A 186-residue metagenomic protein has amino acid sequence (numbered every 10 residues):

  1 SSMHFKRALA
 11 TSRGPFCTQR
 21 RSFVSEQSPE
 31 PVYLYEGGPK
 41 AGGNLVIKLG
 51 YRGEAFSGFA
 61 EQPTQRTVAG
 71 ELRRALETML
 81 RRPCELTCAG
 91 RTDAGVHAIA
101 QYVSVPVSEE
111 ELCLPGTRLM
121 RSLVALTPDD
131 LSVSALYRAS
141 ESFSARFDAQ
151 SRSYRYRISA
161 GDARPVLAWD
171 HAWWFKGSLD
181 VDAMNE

Functional and structural regions predicted by a protein language model:
S1-F23: N-terminal mitochondrial targeting presequence
F23-E186: Structured-RNA-binding interfaces characteristic of tRNA pseudouridine synthases
